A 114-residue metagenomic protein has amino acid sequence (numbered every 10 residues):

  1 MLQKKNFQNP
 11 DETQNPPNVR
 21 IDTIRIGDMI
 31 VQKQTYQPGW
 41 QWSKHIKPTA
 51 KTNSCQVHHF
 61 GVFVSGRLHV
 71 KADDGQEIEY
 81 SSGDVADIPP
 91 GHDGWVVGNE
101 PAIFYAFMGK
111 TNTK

Functional and structural regions predicted by a protein language model:
M1-T35, S43: A short, N-terminal "cap"/entry segment at the start of jelly-roll beta-barrel domains of the cupin/DSBH fold
I21-T23, V31-T35, F60, V85-D87 (+1 more regions): Conserved hydrophobic/aromatic beta-strand scaffold that supports enzyme active sites
Q32, Q76-I78, I103: Short beta-strand segments
K33-S54: Conserved short histidine dyad/triad with adjacent acidic residue
Q41-W42, G66-K71, G94: Short beta-strand segments in beta-sandwich/barrel cores
T52-V70: Short, conserved beta-strand element in jelly-roll/cupin
A72-G91: Short acidic-glycine-tyrosine-enriched beta hairpin
P89-K114: Ligand-binding loop in jelly-roll beta-barrel domains
